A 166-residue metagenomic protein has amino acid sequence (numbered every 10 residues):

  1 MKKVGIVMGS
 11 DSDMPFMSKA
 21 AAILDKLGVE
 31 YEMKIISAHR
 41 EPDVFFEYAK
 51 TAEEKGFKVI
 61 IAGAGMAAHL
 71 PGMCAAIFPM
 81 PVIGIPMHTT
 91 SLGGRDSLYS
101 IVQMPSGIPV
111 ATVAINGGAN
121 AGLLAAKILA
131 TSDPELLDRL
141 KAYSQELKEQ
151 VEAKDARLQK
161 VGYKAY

Functional and structural regions predicted by a protein language model:
K2-K3, V29-E32, M80, V102-V110: Glycine/charged-rich beta-loop-alpha catalytic/anionic-binding loops adjacent to active sites
K2-R40: Glycine-rich phosphate/diphosphate-binding loop of Rossmann-like nucleotide-binding domains
M8-P15, K19, R95-Y166: C-terminal binding/interaction regions
D13-M17, E41-F45, A64-M73, L92-R95 (+1 more regions): Short glycine/serine/threonine-rich phosphate/pyrophosphate-binding segments that cradle anionic phosphate groups
Y31, D43, M66, F78 (+1 more regions): Acidic, glycine/proline-rich low-complexity segments that act as flexible tails and inter-domain linkers
S37-A38, G63-A67, P86, V113-G117: Active-site nucleophile and cofactor-binding loops and adjacent substrate-binding regions of central metabolic enzymes
Y48-P86: Glycine-rich phosphate-binding loop
I77-V102, S106: Glycine/small-residue-rich loop that forms an oxyanion/phosphate-binding "nest" at active or ligand-binding sites
